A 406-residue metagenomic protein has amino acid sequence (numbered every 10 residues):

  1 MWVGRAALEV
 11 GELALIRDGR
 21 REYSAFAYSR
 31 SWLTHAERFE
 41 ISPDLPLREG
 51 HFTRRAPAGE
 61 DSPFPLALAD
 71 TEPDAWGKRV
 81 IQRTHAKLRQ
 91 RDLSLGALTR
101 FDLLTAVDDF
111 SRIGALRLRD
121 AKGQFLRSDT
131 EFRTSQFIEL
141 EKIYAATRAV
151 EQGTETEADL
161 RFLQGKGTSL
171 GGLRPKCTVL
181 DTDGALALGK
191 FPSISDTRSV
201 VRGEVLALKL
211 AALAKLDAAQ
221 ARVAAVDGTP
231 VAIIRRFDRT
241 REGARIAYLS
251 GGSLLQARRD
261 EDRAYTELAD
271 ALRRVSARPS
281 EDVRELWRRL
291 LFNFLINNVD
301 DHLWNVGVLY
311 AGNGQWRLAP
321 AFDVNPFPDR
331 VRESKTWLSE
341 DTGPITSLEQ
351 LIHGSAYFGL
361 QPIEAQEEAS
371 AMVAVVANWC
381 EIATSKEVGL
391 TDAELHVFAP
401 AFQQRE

Functional and structural regions predicted by a protein language model:
M1-E406: Phosphate/dinucleotide-binding and metal-coordinating scaffold of catalytic cores in nucleotide-dependent enzymes
